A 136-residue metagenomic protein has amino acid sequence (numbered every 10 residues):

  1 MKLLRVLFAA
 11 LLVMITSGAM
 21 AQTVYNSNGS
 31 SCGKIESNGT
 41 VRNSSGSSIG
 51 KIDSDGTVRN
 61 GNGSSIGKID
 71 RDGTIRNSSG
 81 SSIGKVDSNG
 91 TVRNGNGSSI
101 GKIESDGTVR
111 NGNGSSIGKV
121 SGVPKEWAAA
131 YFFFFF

Functional and structural regions predicted by a protein language model:
K2-S48, S54-D55, N62-S64, R71-I83 (+1 more regions): Long terminal segments
